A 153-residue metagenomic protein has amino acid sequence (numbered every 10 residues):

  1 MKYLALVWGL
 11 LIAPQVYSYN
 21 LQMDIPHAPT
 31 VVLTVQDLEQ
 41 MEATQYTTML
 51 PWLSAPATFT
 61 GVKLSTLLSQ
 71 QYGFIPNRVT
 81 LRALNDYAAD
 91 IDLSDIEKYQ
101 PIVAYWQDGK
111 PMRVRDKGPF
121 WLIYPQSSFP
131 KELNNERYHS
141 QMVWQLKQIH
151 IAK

Functional and structural regions predicted by a protein language model:
M1-A5: Positively charged n-region of N-terminal signal peptides that target proteins for export
A13-P14: N-terminal signal peptide c-region/cleavage motif recognized by signal peptidases
Y17-K153: N-terminal intrinsically disordered, low-complexity segments enriched in P/E/S/T
